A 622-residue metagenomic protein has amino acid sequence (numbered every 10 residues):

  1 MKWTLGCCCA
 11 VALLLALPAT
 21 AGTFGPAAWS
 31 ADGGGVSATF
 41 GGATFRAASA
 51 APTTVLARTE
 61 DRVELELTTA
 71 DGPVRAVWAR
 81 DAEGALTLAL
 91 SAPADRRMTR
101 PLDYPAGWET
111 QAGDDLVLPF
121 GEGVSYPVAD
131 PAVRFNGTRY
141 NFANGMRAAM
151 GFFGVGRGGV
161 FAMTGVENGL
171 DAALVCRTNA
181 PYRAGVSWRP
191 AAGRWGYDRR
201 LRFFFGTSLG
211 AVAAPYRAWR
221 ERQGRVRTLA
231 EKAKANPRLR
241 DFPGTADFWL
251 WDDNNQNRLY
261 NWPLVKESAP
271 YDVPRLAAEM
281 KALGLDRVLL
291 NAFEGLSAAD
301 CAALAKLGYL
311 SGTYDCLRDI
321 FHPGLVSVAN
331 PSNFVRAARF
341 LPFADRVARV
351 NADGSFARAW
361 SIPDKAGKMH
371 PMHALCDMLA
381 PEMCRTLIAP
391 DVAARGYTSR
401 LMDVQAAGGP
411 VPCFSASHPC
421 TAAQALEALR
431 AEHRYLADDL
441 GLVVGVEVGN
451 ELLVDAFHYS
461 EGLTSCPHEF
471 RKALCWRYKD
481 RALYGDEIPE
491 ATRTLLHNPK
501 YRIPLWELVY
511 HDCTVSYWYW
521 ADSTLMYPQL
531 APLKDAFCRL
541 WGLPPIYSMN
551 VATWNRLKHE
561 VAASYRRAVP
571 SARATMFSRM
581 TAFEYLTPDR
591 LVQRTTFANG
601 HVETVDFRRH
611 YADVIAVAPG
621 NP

Functional and structural regions predicted by a protein language model:
M1-T4: Positively charged n-region of N-terminal signal peptides that target proteins for export
C7-A16: Bacterial N-terminal signal peptides
G22-F321, S399, V443-V444, T553 (+3 more regions): Carbohydrate-recognition beta-sandwich/jelly-roll modules in extracellular/periplasmic carbohydrate-active proteins
A31-V36, V155-G158, V166-A214, W219-V226 (+7 more regions): Active-site-proximal substrate-binding groove within the catalytic cores of carbohydrate-active enzymes
L296-D300, F321-P323, G409-P412, V454-A456: Extracytoplasmic/secreted cell-surface and envelope-processing proteins
A302-K306, L325-R336, L341, S415-H418 (+1 more regions): Short low-complexity, flexible loop/linker segments enriched in glycine and/or proline with clustered acidic
L304, S355, A393: Extracellular/periplasmic catalytic domains that process cell-envelope and extracellular macromolecules
T313-P390, D480-A482: Active-site-adjacent "subsite" loops/lids of carbohydrate-active enzymes
